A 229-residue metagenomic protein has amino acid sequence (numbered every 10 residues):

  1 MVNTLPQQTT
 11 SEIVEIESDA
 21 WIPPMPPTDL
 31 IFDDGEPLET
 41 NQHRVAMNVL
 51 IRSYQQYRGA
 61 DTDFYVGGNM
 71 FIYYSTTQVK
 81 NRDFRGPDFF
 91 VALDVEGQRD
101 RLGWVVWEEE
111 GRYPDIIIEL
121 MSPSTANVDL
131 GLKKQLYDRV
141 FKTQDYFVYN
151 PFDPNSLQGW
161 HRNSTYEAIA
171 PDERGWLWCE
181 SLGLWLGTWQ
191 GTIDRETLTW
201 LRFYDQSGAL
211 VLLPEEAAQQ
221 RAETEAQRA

Functional and structural regions predicted by a protein language model:
V2-E39, R44, S53-Q56, Y74-P87 (+3 more regions): C-terminal interaction segment
A60-I72: A short acidic/basic microdomain associated with nuclease active sites
Y65-G67, F147-N150: A structural signal for short, well-ordered beta-strand segments and their strand-loop junctions that often border
Q144: Short acidic/polar active-site loop segments enriched in Thr and Asp
